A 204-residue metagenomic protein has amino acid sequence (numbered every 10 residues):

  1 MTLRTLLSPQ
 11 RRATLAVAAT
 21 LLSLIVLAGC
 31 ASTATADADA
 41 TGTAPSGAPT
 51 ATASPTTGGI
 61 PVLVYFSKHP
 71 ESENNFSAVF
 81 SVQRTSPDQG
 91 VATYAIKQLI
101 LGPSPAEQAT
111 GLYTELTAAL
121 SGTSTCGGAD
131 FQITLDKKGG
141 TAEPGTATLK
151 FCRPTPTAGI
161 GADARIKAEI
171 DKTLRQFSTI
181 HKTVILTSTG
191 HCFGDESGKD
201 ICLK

Functional and structural regions predicted by a protein language model:
T2-K204: Bimodal "functional hotspot" detector
